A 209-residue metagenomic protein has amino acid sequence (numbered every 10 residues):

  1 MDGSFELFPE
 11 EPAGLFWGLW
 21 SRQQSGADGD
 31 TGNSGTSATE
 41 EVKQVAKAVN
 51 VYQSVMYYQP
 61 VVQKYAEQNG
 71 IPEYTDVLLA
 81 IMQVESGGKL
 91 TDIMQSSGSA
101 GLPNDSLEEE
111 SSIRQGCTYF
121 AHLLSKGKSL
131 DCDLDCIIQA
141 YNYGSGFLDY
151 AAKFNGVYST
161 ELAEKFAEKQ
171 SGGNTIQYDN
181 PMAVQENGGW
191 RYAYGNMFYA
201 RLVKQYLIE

Functional and structural regions predicted by a protein language model:
D2-T39, V51-V55, Q68-N69, P103-R114 (+2 more regions): Non-catalytic cell-wall polysaccharide-engagement segments
Q23, G32-A38, V42, V62 (+2 more regions): Generic signature of intrinsically disordered, low-complexity, basic-rich segments and short cationic peptides
E41-V45, E85-K89, L148: A short secondary-structure junction motif
Q63, P72-K89, S96, I113-C117 (+2 more regions): Short, functionally critical alpha-helical segments immediately adjacent to catalytic or ligand/cofactor-binding
T91-M94, A151-K153: Short, solvent-exposed loop/turn and secondary-structure capping segments
M94-L102: Short linear capping/connector segments at secondary-structure termini
